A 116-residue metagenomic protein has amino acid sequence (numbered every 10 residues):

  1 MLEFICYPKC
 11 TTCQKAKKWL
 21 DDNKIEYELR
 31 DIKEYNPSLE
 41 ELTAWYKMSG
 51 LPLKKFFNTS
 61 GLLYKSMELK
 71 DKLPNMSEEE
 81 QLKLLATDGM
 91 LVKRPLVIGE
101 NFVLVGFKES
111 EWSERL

Functional and structural regions predicted by a protein language model:
M1-N23, Y27-I32: Local sequence-structure signature of Cys/Sec-based thiol-disulfide redox active-site neighborhoods
E34-L116: Thiol/selenol-based redox catalytic cores and closely related redox-interacting motifs
